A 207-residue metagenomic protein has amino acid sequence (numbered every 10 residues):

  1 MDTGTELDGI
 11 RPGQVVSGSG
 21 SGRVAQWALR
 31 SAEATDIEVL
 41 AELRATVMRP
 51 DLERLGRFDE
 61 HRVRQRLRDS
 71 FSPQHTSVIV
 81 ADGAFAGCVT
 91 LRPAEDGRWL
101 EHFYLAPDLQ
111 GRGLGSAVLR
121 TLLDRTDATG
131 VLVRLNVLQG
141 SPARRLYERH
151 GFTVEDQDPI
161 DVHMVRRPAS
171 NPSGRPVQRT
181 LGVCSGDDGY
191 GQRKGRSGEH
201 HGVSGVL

Functional and structural regions predicted by a protein language model:
A28-E42: A short beta-loop-alpha structural element at the N-terminal edge of CoA-dependent acyl/N-acetyltransferase catalytic
A45-R66: Conserved GNAT-fold acetyl-CoA-binding loop/helix
R68-V78, G87: A short helix-loop-beta-strand connector motif used in the catalytic cores of GNAT acetyltransferases and, in some
A84-R92, W99-Y104: Conserved beta-strand in the GNAT
G97, T126-L138: Conserved GNAT acetyl-CoA-binding A-motif
L105, G111-D124, R144-R149: Conserved acetyl-CoA-binding loop-helix of GNAT-fold acetyltransferases
Q110, R134-R144, Q157-P168: Conserved beta-strand-loop-alpha-helix junction that forms the acyl-donor binding cleft
E199-V206: Short, intrinsically disordered C-terminal tails of secreted or membrane-associated proteins
